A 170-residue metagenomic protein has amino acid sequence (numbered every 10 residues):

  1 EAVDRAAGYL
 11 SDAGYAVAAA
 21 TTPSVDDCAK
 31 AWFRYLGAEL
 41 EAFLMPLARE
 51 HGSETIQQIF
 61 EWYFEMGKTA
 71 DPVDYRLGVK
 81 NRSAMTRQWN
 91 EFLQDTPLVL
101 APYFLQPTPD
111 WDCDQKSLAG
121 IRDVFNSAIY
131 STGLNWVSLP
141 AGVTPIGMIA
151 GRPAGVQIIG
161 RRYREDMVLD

Functional and structural regions predicted by a protein language model:
E1-A13, R76-K80, R87, W136-D170: Structural helix-boundary/capping segments
E1-R34, T69: Gly/Ser-rich, acidic/histidine-flanked active-site/gating loops
Y35-N90, V143-P153: Short helix-loop capping/hinge segments that flank enzyme active sites or metal/cofactor-binding pockets
L77, T108-A128: Short, surface-exposed loop/helix-turn segments at secondary-structure junctions that function as lids/hinges flanking
N90, I121-T144: Small-aliphatic-rich amphipathic alpha-helix that forms the alpha element of a beta-alpha
T96: An anion/phosphate-binding loop that grips the pyrophosphate of nucleotide cofactors and donors
F104: Short glycine-/small-residue-rich Rossmann-like dinucleotide-binding loops
